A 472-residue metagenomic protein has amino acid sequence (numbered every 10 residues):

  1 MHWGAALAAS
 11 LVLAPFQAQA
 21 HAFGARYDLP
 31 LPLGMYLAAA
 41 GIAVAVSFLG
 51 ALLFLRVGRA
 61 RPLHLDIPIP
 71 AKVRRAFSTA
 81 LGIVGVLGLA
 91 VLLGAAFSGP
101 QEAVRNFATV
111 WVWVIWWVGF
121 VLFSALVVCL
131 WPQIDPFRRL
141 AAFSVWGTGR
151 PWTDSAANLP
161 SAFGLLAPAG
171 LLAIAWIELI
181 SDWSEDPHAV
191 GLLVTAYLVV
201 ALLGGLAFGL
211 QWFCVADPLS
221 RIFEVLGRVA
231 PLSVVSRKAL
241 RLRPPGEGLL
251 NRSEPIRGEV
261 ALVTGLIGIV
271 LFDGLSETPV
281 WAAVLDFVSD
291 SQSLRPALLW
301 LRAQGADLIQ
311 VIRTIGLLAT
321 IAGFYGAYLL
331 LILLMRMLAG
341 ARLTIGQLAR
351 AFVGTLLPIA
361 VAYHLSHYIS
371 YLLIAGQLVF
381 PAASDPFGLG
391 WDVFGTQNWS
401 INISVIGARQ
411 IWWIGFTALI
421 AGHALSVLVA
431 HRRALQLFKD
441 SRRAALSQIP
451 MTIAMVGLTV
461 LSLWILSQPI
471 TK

Functional and structural regions predicted by a protein language model:
A5-L250, G258-A261, G268, F272-E277: Transmembrane-helix bundle segments that line or gate the permeation/cavity pathway in multi-pass membrane proteins
A14-F23, G94-Q101, L271-L294, L372-P386 (+1 more regions): Membrane-helix interface motif
Q19, V460-K472: Juxtamembrane boundary at the C-terminal end of a transmembrane helix
A39, L140, L159-A167, E254 (+3 more regions): Hydrophobic alpha-helical transmembrane segments
L63-P68, P136-T153, V215-G246, D286-L301 (+3 more regions): Juxtamembrane inter-helical linkers in multi-pass membrane proteins
G119-A125, V260-E277, T355-V379, M455-T459: Hydrophobic alpha-helical membrane-insertion segments
A283-F380: Long, well-ordered mid-to-C-terminal structural blocks that present hydrophobic/aromatic surfaces
L356-H364, Y371-L435, K439, L446-S447: Hydrophobic alpha-helical transmembrane segments and adjacent short intramembrane/lumenal linkers of inner/organellar
